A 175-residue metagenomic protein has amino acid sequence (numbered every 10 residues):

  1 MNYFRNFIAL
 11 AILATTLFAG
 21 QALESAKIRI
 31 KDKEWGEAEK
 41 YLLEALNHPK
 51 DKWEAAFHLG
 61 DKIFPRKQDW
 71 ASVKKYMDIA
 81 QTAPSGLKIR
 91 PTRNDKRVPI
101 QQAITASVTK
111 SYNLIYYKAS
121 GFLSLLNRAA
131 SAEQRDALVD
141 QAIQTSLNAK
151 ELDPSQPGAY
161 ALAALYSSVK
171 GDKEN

Functional and structural regions predicted by a protein language model:
M1-I8: Bacterial N-terminal signal peptides that target proteins for export
G20-K27, D51-P65, T92-A129, S155-V169: Amphipathic alpha-helical repeat scaffolds of TPR domains
K33, K67-Q68, A137, G171: Residue-level detector of the short coil/turn that links helix A to helix B within each tetratricopeptide repeat
A38, S72-V73, R135, A142 (+1 more regions): Single-residue signature of alpha-solenoid repeat helices
A45, I79-A80, A149: Canonical positions in the second alpha-helix
K50, S85, E151-S155: Short coil turns that delineate tetratricopeptide repeat
F64-I89, N175: TPR/TPR-like (Sel1-like) alpha-helical repeat modules
